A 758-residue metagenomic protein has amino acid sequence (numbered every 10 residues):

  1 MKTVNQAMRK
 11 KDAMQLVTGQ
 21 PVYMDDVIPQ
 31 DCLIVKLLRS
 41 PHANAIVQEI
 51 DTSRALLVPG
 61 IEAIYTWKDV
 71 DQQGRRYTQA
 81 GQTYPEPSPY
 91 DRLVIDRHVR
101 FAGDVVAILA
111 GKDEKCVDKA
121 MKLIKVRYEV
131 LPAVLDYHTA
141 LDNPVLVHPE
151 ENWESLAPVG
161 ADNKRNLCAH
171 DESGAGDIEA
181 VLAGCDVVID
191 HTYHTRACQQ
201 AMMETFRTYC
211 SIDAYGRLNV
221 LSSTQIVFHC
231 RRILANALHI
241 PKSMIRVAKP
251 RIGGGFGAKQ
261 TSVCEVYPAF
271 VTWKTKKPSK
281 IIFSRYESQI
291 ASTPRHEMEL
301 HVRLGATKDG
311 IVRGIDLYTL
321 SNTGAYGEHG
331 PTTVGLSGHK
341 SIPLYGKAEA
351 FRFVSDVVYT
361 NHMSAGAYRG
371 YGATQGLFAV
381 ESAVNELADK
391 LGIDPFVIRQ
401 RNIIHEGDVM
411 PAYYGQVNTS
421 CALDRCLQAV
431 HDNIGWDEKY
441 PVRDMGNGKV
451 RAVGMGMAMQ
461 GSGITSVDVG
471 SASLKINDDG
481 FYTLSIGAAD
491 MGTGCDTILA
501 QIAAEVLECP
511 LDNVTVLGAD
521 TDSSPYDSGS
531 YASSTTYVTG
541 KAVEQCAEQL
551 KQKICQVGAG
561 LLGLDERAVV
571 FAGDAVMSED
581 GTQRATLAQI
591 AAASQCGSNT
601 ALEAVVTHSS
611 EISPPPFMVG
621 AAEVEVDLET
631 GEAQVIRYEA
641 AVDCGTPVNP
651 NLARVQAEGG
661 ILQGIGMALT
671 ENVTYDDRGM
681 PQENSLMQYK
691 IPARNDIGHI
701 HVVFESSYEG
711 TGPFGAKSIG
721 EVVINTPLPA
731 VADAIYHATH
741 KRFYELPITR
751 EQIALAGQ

Functional and structural regions predicted by a protein language model:
M1-G160, K274, Q595: Flexible, low-hydrophobicity surface segments
Q6, D12-T18, Q82-P85, A161-T208 (+5 more regions): Glycine-rich loop/linker segments at domain edges
W67-K68, H239-M244, K274-S279, K308 (+2 more regions): C-terminal catalytic domains of large/alpha subunits in multi-subunit enzymes
G74-Q79, A120-L123, S222, R231-I233 (+11 more regions): Short acidic, glycine/serine/threonine-rich loops at helix termini
P85, R97-H98, P241-K249, W273-S284 (+1 more regions): Conserved catalytic cysteine-centered active-site region of acyl-thioester-dependent Claisen-condensing enzymes
V147-L238, I403-F481, V606, E611 (+2 more regions): Helix-loop-helix junctions that connect adjacent transmembrane helices in secondary transporters/permeases, recognized
R232, G253-K276, K280-I281, C495-A503: Thiamine diphosphate
S462-S524, T539: Catalytic phosphate/nucleotide-handling subdomain of diverse soluble enzymes
